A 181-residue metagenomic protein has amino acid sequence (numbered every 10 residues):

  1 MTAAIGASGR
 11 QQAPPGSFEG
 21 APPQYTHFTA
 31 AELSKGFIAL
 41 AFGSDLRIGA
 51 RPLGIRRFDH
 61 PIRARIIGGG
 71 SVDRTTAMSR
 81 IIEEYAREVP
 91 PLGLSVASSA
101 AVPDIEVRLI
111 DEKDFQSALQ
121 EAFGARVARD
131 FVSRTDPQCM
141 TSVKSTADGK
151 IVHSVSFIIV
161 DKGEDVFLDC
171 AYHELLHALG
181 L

Functional and structural regions predicted by a protein language model:
T2-I66, G70, Q138-T146: Disordered inhibitory propeptide/activation segment of secreted metzincin zinc metalloprotease zymogens, centered on
A39-S44, H173, A178-L181: Short, intrinsically disordered, charge-balanced linker/junction segments flanking boundaries in proteins
T75-A178: Metzincin-family zinc-dependent endopeptidase catalytic domain
